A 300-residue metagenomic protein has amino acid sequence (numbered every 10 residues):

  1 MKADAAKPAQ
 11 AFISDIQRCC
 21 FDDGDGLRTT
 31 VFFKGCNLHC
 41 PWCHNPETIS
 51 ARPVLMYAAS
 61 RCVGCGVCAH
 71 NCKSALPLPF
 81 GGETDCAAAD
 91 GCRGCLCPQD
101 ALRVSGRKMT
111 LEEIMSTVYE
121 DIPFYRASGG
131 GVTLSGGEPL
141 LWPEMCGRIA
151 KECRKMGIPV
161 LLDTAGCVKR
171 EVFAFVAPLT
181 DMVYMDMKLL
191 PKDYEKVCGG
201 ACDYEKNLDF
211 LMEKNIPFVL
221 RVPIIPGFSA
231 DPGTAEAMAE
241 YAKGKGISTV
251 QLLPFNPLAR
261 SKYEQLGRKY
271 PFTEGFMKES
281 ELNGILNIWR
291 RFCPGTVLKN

Functional and structural regions predicted by a protein language model:
M1-D25, I224-N300: Auxiliary Fe-S-binding modules of radical SAM enzymes
I13-V67, G82-A88: N-terminal pre-triad scaffold of radical SAM enzymes
G24, F32, S50, V54-L55 (+3 more regions): N-terminal-biased segments
P41-T48, V67-R107: Iron-sulfur cluster-binding cysteine motifs and their immediate structural context in ferredoxin-like electron-transfer
V54, S60, G106, E138 (+3 more regions): Pocket-edge positions in alpha/beta enzyme catalytic cores
E112-E264: Conserved AdoMet/S-adenosylmethionine-binding subsite of the radical SAM
